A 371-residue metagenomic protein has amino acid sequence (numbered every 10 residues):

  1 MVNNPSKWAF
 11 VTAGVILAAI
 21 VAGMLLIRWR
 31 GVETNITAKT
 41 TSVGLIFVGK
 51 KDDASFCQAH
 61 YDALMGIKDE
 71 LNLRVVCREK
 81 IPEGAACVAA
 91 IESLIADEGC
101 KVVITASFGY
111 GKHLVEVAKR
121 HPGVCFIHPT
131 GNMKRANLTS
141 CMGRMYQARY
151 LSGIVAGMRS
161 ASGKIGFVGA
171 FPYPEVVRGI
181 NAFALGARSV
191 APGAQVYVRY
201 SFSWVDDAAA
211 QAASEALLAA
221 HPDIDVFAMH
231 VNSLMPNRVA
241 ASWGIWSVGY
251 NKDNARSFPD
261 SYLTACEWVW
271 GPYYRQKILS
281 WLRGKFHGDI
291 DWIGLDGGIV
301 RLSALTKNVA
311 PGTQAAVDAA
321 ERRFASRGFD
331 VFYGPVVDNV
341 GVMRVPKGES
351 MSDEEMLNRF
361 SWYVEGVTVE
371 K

Functional and structural regions predicted by a protein language model:
V43-A63, I67-E70, V76-A85, F108 (+1 more regions): Extracytoplasmic "Venus flytrap"
L64, L151-V198, I290-A310: An alpha-beta-alpha
G99-S107, I127-P129, H221-S233, V248-Y250: Periplasmic-binding protein-like
K119-G143, K252-D260: Flexible loop/hinge segments that line or gate small-molecule binding clefts
C141-K164, C266-K285: Hydrophobic alpha-helical segments within soluble ligand-binding/sensing domains
E175-I224, M229: Extracellular/periplasmic Venus flytrap/periplasmic-binding protein
A240-Q314: Extracellular/periplasmic periplasmic-binding protein-like sensory domains
F286-K371: Segments of small-molecule ligand-sensing domains
